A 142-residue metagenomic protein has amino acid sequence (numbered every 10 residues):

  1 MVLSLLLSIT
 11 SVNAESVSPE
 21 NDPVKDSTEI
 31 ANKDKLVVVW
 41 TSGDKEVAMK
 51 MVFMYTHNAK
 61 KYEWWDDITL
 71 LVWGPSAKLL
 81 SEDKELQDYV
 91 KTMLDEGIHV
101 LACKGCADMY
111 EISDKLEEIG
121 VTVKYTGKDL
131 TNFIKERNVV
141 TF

Functional and structural regions predicted by a protein language model:
M1-S8: Bacterial N-terminal signal peptides
T10-A31: Sec-dependent signal peptide cleavage junction
V37-V52, S76-S81: Short, glycine-rich nucleotide/cofactor-binding loops
M49-Y62: Histidine-anchored nucleotide/phosphate-binding helix
V52-M54, D83-D88: Charged helix-capping and loop-helix junction motifs
T56, D67-G74, V100-C106: Short internal beta-strands
E85-S113: A glycine-rich helix N-cap at a beta->alpha junction
T122-G127: Short acidic-hydrophobic, aromatic-tinged amphipathic segments that line or gate anion-handling sites
